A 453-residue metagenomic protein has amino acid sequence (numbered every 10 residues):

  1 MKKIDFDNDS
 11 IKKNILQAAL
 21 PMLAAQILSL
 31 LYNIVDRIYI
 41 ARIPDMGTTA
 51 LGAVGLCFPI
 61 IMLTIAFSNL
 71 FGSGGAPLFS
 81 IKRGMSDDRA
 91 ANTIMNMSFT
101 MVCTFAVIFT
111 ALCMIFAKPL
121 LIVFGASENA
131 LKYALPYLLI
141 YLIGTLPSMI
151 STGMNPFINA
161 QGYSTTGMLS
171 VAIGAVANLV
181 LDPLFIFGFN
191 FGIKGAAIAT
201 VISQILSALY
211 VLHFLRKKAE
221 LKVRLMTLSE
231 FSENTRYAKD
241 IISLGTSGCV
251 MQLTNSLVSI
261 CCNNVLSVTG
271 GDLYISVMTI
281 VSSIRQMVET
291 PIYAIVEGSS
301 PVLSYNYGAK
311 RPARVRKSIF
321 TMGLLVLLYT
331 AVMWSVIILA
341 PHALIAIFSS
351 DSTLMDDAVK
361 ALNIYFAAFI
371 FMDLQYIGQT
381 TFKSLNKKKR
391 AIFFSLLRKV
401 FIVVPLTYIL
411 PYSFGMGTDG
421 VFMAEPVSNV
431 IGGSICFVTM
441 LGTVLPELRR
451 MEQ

Functional and structural regions predicted by a protein language model:
M1-A19, F79-G144, N190-G245, L303-A368 (+1 more regions): Short alpha-helical transmembrane segments in multi-pass integral membrane proteins
F6-M46, P59-G74, L78, C103-T110 (+5 more regions): N-terminal transmembrane alpha-helices
Q17-D36, I140, G174, S203-S207 (+4 more regions): Transmembrane helical elements of multi-pass membrane transporters/channels
L23, I27, L31, V35 (+18 more regions): Generic alpha-helical transmembrane segments of integral inner-membrane proteins, especially permease/transport modules
I27, L31-G52, L121-E128, L184-F191 (+6 more regions): Helix-terminus/linker motif at the lipid-water interface of multi-pass membrane proteins
T48-P59, A134, L138, A197 (+3 more regions): Small-residue hotspots at the loop-to-helix junctions and early N-terminal turns of transmembrane alpha-helices
L51-A111, S148-G167, N263, I275-S335 (+2 more regions): Small-residue-rich hydrophobic transmembrane alpha-helices
N69-G72, Y141-N159, G167-N178, A196-V211 (+5 more regions): Short runs within selected transmembrane alpha-helices of multi-pass transporters and secretion channels
